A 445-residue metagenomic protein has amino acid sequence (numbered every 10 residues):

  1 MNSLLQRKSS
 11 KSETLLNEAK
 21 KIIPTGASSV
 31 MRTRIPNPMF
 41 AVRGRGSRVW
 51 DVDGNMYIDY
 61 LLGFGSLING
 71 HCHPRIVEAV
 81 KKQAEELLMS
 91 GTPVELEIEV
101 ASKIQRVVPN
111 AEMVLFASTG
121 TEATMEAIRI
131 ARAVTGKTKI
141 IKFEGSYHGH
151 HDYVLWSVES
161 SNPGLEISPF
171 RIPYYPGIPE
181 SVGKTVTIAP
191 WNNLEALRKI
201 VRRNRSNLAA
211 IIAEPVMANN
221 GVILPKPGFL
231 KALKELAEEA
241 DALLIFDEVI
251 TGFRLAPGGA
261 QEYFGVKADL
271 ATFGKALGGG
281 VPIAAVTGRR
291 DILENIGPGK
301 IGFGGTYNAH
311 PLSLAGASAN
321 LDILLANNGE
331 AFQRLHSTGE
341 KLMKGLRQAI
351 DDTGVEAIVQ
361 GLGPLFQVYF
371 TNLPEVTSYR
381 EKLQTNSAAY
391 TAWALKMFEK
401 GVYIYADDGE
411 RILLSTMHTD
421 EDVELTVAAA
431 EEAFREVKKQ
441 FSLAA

Functional and structural regions predicted by a protein language model:
M1-A445: Conserved N-terminal phosphate-binding loop of PLP-dependent enzymes in the Aspartate aminotransferase
